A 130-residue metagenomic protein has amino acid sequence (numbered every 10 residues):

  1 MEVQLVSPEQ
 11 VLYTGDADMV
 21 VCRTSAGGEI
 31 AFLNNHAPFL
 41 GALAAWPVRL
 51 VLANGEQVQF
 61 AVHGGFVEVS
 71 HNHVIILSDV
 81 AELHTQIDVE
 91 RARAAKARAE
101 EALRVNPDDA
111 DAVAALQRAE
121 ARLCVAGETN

Functional and structural regions predicted by a protein language model:
Q4-R93: Compact, glycine-rich, soluble single-domain proteins
A81-N130: Acidic/glycine-rich phosphate/pyrophosphate-binding loops and surrounding catalytic core that coordinate Mg2+
